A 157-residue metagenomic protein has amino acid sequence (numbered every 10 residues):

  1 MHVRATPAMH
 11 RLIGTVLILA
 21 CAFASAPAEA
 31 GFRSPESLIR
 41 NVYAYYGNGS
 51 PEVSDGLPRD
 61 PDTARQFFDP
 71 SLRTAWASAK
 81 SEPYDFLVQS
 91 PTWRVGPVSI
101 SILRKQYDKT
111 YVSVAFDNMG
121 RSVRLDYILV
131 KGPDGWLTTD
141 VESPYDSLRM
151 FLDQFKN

Functional and structural regions predicted by a protein language model:
H2-V16: Bacterial N-terminal signal peptides that target proteins for export
C21-P27: N-terminal signal peptide c-region/cleavage motif recognized by signal peptidases
G31-F32, R65-R121: Surface-exposed, charged secondary-structure patches
F32-S37, P58, M119-G120, D146: Soluble non-cytosolic domains of exported or imported proteins
R33-P51: Short, aromatic-enriched amphipathic alpha-helices that serve as compact interaction elements
S50-D60: Surface-exposed patches in mature extracellular/periplasmic domains of secreted proteins
R104-K109, M119-S122, D140-N157: Low-complexity, intrinsically disordered terminal/linker segments enriched in charged and Gly/Pro repeats
L125-V130: Hydrophobic/aromatic beta-strand elements that line small-molecule binding cavities or substrate pockets in beta-rich
